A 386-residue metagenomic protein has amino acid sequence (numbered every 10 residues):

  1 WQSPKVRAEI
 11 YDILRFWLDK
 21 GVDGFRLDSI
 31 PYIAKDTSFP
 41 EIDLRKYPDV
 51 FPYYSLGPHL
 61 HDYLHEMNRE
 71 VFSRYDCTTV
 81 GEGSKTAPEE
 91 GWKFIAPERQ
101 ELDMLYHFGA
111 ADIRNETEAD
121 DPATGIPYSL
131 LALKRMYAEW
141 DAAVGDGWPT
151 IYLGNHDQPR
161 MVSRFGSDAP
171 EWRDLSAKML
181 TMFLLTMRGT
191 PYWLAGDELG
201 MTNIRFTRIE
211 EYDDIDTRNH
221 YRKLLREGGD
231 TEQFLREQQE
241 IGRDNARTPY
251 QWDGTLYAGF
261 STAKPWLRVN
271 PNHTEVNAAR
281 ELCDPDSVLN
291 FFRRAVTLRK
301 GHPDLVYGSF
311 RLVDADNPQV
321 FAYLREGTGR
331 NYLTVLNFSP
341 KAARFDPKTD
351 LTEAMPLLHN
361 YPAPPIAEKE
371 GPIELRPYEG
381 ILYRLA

Functional and structural regions predicted by a protein language model:
W1-A386: Active-site and adjacent substrate-binding regions of carbohydrate-active enzymes
